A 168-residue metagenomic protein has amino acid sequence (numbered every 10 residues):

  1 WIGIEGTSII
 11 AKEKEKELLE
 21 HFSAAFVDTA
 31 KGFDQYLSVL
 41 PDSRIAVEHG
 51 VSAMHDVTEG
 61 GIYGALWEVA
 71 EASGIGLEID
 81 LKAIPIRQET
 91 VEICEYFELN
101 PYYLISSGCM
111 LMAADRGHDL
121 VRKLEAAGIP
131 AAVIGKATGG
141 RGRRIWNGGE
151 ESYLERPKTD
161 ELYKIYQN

Functional and structural regions predicted by a protein language model:
W1-G32: Phosphate/diphosphate-binding glycine-rich loops and adjacent basic-rich segments that engage nucleotide
S8-A11, K16, I45-E48, E71 (+5 more regions): Solvent-exposed alpha-helices and their adjacent loops that cap or buttress functional pockets in soluble metabolic
A30-S106: Active-site-proximal betaalpha loop/short-helix elements that scaffold phosphoryl/nucleotidyl transfer chemistry
D42, L120-L124: Hydrophobic side chains in well-ordered alpha-helices
E78, L111-A113: Structured core elements
A113-D119: Helix N-cap motif at beta-to-alpha junctions
A127-N168: Acidic, Ser/Thr/Pro-rich beta/coil linker or hinge segments at domain junctions
